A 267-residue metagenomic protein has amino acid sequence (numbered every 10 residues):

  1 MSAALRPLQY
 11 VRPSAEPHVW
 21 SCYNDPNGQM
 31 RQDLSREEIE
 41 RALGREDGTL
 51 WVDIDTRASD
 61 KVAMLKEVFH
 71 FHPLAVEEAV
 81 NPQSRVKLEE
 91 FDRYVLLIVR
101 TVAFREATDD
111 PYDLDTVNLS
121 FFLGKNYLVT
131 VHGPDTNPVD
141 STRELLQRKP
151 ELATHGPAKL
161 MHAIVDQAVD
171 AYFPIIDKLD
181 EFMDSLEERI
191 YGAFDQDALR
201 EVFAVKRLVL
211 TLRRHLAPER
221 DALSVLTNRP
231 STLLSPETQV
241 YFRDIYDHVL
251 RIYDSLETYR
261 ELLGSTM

Functional and structural regions predicted by a protein language model:
M1-E237, Y241-D244, H248-G264: Peripheral, non-transmembrane regulatory/ligand-interaction domains of membrane transport proteins
